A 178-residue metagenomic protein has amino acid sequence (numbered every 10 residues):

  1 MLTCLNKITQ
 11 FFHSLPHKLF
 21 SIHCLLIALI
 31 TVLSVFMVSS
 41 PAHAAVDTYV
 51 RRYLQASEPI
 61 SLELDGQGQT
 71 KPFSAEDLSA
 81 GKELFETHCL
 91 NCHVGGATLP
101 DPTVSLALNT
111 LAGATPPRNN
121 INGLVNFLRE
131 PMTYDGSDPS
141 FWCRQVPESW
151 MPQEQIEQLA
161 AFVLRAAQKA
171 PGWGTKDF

Functional and structural regions predicted by a protein language model:
M1-L19: N-terminal secretory signal peptides that target proteins for export/translocation
H23-F36: Bacterial N-terminal signal peptides
V38-A44: Sec/Tat signal peptide C-region and signal peptidase I cleavage site
V46-L84: Electrostatic cytochrome c docking/interface patches
G81, F85-G96, L159, V163: The canonical Cys-X-X-Cys-His
V94-V125: Gly/Gly-Pro-rich "capping" loops immediately C-terminal to redox-active cysteine motifs in periplasmic/lumenal
D101-T110, L128-E157, P171-T175: Axial heme c-ligation environment in periplasmic c-type cytochrome domains
P117-R129, Q153-L164: An amphipathic alpha-helix signature
